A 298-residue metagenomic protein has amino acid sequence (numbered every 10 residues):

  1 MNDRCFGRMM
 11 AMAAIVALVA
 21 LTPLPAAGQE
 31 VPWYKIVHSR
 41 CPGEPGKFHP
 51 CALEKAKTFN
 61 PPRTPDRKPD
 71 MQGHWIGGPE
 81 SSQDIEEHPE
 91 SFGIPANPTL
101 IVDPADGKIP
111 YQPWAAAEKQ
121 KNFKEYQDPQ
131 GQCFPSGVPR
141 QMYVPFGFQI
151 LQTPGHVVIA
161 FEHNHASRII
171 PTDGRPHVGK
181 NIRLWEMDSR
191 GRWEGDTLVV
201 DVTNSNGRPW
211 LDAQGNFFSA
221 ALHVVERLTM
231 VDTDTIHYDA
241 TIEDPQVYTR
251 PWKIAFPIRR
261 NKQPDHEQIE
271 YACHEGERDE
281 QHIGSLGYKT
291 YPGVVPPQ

Functional and structural regions predicted by a protein language model:
N2-A13: Bacterial N-terminal signal peptides that target proteins for export
N2-D3, L18-Q298: PEST-like low-complexity, intrinsically disordered acidic/proline/serine-rich tracts that flank trafficking/processing
